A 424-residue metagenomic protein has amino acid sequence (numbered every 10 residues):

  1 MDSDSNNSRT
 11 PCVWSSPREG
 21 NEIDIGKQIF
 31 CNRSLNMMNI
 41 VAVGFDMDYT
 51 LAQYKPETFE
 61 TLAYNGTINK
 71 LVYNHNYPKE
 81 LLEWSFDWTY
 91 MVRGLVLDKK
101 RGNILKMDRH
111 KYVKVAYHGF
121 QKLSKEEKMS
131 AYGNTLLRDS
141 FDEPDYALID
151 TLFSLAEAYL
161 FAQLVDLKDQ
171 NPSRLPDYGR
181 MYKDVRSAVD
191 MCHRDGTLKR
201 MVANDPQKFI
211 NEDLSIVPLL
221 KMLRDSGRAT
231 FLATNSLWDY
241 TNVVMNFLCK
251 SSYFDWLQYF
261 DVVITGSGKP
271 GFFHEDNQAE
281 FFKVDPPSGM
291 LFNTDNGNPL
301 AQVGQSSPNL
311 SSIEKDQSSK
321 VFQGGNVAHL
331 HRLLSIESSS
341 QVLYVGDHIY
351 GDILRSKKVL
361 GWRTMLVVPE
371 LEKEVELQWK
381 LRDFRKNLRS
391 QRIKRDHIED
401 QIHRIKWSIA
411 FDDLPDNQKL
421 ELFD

Functional and structural regions predicted by a protein language model:
M1-D424: HAD-like aspartate-dependent phosphatase fold
